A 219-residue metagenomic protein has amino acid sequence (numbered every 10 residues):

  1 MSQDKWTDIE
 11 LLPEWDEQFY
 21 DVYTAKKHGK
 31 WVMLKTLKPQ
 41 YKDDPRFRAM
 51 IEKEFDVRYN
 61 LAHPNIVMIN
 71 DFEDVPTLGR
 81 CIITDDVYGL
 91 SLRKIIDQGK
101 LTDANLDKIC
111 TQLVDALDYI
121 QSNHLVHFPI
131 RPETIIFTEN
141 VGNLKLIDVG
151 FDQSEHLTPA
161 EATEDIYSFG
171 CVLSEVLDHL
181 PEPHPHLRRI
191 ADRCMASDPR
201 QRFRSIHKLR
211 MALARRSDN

Functional and structural regions predicted by a protein language model:
S2-K27: ATP-binding glycine-rich phosphate-binding loop
Y41-N60: AlphaC helix of the eukaryotic protein kinase fold
M68-R80: Short beta-strand micro-motifs within the conserved protein kinase catalytic domain, predominantly in the N-lobe
T77-S91: Conserved short submotifs of the Hanks-type protein kinase catalytic core that shape the nucleotide-binding pocket
S91-L101: AlphaC helix of the protein kinase catalytic domain
I109-C110: Activation segment signature within eukaryotic-like protein kinase domains
L117, Q121-T138: Catalytic-loop of the protein kinase fold
K145-R189, R193: C-lobe/activation-segment region of protein kinase-like
